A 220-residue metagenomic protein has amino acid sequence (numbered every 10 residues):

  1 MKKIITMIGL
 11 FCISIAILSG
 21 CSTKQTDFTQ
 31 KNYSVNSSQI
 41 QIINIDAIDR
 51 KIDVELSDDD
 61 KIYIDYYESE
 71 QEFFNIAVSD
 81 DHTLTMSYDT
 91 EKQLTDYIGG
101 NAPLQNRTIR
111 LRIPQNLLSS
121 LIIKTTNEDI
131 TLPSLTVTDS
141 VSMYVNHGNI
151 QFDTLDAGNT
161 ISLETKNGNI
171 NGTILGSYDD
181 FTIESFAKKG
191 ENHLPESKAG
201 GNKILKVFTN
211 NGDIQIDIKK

Functional and structural regions predicted by a protein language model:
M1-I5: Positively charged n-region of N-terminal signal peptides that target proteins for export
I17-G20: C-terminal motif of bacterial Sec signal peptides marking the signal peptidase cleavage site
T23-D81, T85, I214-K220: Short linear S-[DN]-x-LW-Φ motif typified by the pepsin-like aspartic protease active-site region
N32-S34, K51-L56, F73-A77, G99-G100 (+7 more regions): Short, T/G/N/S-enriched strand-turn elements that build extracellular solenoid repeat scaffolds
Q39, I48, D58, D80 (+12 more regions): Repetitive beta-strand solenoid architecture
F74-L104: Mid-chain, structured segments of secreted extracytoplasmic proteins
S142-M143: Mid-length scaffold segments of soluble, non-membrane domains
I150-K220: Short, surface-exposed interaction patches in beta-rich subdomains that mediate adhesion/assembly near membranes
